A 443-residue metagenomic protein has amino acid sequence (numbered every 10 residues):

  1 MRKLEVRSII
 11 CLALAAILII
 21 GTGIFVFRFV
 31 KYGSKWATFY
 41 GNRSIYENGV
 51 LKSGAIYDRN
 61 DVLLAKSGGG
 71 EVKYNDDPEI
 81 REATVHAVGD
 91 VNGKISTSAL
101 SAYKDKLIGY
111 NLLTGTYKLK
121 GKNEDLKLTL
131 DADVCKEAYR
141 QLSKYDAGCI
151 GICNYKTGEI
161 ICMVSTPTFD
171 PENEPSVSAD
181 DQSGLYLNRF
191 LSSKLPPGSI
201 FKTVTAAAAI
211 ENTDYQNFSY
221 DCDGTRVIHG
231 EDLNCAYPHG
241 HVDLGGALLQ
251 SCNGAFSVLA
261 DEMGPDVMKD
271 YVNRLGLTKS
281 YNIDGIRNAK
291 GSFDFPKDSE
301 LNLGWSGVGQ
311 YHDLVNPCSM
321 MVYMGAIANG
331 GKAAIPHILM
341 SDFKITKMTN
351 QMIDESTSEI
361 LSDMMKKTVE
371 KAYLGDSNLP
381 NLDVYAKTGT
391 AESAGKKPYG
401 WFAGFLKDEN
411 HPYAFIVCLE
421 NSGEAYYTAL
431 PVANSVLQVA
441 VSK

Functional and structural regions predicted by a protein language model:
M1-V177, L185, K194, F218 (+2 more regions): Periplasmic/cell-envelope proteins involved in peptidoglycan metabolism and beta-lactam response
K156-G198, V204-A425, S442: Beta-lactam-recognizing serine transpeptidase/beta-lactamase-like catalytic domain environment
